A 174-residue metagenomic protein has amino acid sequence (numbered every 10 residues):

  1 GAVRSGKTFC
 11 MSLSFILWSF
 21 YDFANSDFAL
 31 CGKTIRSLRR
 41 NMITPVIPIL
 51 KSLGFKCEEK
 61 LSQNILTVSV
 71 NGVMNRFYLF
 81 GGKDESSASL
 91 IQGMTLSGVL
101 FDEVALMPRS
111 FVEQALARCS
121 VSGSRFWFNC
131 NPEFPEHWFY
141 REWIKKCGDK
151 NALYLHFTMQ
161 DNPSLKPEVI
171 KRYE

Functional and structural regions predicted by a protein language model:
G1-E174: Phosphate/NTP-binding elements of NTP-utilizing enzymes
